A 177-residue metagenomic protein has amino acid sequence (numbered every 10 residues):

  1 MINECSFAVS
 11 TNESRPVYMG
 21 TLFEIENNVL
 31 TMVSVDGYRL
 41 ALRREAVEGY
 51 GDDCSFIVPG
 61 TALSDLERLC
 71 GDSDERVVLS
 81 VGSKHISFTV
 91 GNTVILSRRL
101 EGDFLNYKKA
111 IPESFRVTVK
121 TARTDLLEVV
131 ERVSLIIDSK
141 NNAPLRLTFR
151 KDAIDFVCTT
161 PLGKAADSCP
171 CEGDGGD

Functional and structural regions predicted by a protein language model:
M1-L42, E48-L100, F115-D177: DNA polymerase processivity clamps
A110-S114: Bateman (tandem CBS) regulatory domains
